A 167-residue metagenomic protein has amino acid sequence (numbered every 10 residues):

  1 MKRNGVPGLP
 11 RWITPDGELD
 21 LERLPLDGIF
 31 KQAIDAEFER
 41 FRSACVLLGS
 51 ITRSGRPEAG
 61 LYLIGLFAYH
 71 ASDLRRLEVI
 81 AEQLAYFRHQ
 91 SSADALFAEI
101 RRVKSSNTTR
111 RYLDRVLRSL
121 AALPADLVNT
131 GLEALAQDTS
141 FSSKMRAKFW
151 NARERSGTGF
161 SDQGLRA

Functional and structural regions predicted by a protein language model:
K2-L21, I34-R56, G65, R75-H89 (+2 more regions): Structural detector for internal amphipathic alpha-helices that build alpha-solenoid repeat scaffolds
E18-A33, S54-Y69, H89-V103, A125-Q137 (+1 more regions): Amphipathic alpha-helical scaffolding segments comprising HEAT/armadillo-like alpha-solenoid repeats
T139-S143: Short solvent-exposed coil/turn linkers within tandem alpha-helical repeat scaffolds
